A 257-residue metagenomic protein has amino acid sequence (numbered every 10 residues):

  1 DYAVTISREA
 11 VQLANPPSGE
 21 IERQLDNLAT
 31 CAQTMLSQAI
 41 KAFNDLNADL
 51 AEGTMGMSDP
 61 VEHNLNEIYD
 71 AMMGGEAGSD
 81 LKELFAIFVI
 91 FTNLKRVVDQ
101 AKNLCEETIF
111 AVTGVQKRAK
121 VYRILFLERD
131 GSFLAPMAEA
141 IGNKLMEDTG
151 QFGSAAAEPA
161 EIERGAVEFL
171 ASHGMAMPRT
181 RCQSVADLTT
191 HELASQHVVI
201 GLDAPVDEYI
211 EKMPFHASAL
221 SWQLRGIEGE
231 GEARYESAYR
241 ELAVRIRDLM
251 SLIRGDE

Functional and structural regions predicted by a protein language model:
D1-L125: Cytosolic, long alpha-helical scaffolding segments
G114-V115, N143, A186-H191, E208-K212: Short, flexible, glycine/charge-rich loop motifs used to bind or transfer phosphoryl groups or to couple energy/partner
V121-T189: Conserved active-site segments centered on acidic
F126, S154, G201, L220-Q223: Structural signal for conserved beta-strand scaffold positions within catalytic alpha/beta enzyme cores
G131, L170, V199-I200, L242: Conserved small-residue
M177-V199, D203-D207: S-adenosyl-L-methionine/SAH cofactor-binding core of RNA-modifying enzymes
Y209-E257: Phosphate-binding/catalytic loops
